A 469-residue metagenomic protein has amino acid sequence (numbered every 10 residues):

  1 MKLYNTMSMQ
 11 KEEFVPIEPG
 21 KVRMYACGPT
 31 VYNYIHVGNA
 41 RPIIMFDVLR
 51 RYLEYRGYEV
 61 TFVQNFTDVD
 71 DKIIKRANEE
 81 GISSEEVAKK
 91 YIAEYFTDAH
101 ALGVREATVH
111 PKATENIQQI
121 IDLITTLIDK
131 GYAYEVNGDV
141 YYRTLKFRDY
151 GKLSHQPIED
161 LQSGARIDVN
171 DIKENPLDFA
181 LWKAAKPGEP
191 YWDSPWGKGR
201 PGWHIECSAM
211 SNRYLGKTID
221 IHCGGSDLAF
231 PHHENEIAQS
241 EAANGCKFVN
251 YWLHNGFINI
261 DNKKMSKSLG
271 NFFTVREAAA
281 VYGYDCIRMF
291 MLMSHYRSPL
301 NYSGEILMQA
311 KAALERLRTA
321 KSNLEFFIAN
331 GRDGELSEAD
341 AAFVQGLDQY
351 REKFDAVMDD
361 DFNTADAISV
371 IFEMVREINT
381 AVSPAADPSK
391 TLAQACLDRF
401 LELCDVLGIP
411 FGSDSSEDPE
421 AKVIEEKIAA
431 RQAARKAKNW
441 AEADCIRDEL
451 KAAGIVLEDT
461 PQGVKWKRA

Functional and structural regions predicted by a protein language model:
M1-Y32, D47, T97, Q118-E325: Alpha-helical recognition segments enriched in aromatics with Gly/Pro capping that present substrate-recognition
S8-E13, I17-R105, Q462-W466: N-terminal, positively charged nucleic-acid-binding surface of large information/translation enzymes
Y58, Y132, I455: Short phosphate-binding/catalytic loops that engage adenosine nucleotides
F66-D70, I92-Y95, R105-I120, G138-F147: Short, glycine/charge-rich beta-strand/loop segments that flank catalytic centers and engage negatively charged groups
T108-P111, H222-G224, K390: Short catalytic-loop micro-motif centered on adjacent basic/acidic residues
K264, F272-A469: Structural preference for alpha-helix termini/caps and helix-kink/transition segments
